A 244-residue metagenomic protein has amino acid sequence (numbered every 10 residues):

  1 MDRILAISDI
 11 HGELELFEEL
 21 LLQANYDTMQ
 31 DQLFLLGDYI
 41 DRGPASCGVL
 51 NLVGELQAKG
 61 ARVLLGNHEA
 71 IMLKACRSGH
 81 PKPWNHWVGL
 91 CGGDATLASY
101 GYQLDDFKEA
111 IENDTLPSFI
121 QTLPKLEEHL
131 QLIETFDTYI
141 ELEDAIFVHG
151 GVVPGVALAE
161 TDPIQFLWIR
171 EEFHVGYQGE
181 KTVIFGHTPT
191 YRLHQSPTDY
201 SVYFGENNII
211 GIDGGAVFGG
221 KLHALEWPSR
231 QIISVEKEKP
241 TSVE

Functional and structural regions predicted by a protein language model:
M1-E244: Feature recognizes metal-dependent phosphohydrolase scaffolds
